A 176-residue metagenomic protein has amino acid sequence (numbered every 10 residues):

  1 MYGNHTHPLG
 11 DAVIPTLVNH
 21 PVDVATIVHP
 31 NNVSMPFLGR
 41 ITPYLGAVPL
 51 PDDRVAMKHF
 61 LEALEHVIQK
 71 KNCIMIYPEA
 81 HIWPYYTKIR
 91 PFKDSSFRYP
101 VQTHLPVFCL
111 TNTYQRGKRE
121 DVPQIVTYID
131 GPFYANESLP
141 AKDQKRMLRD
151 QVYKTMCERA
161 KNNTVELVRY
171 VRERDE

Functional and structural regions predicted by a protein language model:
M1-G3, V24, N72-P78: Generic beta-sheet signal
Y2-R54: Catalytic core of membrane glycerolipid acyltransferases/transacylases, capturing the structured, soluble-facing
V55-F60: Glycine-rich, highly charged phosphate/nucleotide-binding loops
L61-E176: Non-catalytic C-terminal accessory region of glycerolipid acyltransferases and related lyso-lipid remodeling enzymes
